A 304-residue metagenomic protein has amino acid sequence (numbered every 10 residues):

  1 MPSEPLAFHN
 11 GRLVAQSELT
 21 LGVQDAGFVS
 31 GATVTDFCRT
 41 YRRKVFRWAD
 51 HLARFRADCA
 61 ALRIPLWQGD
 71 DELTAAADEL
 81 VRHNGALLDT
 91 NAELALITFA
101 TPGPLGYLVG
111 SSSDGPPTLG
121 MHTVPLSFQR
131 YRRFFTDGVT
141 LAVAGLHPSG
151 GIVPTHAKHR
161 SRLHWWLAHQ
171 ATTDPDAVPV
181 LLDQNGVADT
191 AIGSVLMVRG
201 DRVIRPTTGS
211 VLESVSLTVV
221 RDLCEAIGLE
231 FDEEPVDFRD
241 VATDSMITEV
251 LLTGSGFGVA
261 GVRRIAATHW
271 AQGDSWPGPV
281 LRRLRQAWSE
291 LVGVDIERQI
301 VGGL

Functional and structural regions predicted by a protein language model:
M1-W67, E72-R82, Y107-L304: Helix-start/capping segments and mature chain N-termini
T74-Y107: Short, acidic/charged, Gly/Pro-enriched secondary-structure junctions
